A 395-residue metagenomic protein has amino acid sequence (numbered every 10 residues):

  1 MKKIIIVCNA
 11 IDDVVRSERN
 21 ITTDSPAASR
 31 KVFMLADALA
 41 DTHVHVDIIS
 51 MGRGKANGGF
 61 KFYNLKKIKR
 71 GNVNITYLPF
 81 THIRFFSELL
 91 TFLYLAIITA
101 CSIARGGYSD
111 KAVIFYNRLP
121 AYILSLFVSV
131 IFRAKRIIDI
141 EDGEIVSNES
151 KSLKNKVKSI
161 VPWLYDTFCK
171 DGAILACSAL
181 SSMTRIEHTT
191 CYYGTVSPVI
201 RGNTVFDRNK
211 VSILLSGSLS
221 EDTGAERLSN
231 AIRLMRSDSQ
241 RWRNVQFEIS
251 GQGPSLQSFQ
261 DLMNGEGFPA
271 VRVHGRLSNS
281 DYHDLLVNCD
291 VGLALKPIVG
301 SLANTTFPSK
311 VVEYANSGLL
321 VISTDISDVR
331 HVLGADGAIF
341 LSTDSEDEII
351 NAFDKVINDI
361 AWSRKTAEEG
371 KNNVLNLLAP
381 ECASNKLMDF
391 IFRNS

Functional and structural regions predicted by a protein language model:
M1-K61, N230-R236: N-terminal subdomain of nucleotide-sugar transferases
I5-V7, V205-R233, E248: Conserved donor-binding/catalytic core segment of Leloir-type glycosyltransferases
P26, T223, S280-L285, G292-E313 (+1 more regions): Nucleotide-sugar-dependent
F33-D37, I97-A104, Y122-I123, F127-F132 (+4 more regions): Membrane-proximal helix-turn-helix segments that form the acceptor-binding/catalytic region of lipid-linked
G52-F62, V146-S147, S159-C191, V196-I200 (+2 more regions): A short, active-site helix/loop in glycosyltransferases that binds the activated sugar's phosphate group
S239-W242, S258-V291: Nucleotide-activated donor-binding/catalytic signature segment of Leloir-type glycosyltransferases, i.e., the conserved
A335-D347, K355-A361: Conserved acidic donor-binding segment of nucleotide-sugar-dependent glycosyltransferases
D344, A361-F392: A charged, aromatic-enriched C-terminal amphipathic alpha-helix characteristic of glycosyltransferases across folds
